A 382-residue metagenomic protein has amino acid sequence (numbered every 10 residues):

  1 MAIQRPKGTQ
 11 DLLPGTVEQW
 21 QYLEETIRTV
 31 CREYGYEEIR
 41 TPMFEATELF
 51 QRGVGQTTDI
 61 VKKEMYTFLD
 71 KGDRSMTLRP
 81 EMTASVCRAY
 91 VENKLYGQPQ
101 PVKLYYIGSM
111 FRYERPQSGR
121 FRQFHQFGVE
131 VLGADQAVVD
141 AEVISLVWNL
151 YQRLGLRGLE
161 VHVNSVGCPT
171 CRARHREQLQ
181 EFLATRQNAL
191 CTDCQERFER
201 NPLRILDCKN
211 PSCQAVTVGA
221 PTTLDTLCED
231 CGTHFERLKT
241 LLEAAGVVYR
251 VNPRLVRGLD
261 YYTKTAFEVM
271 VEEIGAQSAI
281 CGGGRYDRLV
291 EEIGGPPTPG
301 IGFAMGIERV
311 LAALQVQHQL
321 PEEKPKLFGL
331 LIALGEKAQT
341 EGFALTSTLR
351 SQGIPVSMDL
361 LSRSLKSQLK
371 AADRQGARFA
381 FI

Functional and structural regions predicted by a protein language model:
M1-I382: TRNA-recognition modules of translation machinery and tRNA-sensing kinases, especially anticodon-binding
